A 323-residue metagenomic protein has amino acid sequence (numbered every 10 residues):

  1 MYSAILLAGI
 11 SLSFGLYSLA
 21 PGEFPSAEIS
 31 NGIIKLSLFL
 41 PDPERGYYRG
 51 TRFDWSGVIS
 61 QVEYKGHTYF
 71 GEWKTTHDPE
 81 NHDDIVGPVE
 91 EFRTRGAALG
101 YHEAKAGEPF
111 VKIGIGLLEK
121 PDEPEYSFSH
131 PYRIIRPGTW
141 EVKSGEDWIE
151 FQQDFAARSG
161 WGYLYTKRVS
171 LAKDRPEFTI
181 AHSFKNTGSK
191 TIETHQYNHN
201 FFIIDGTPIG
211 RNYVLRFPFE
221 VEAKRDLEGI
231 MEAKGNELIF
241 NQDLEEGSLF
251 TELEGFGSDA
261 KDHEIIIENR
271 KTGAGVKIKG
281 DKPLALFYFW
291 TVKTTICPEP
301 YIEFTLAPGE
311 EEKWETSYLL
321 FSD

Functional and structural regions predicted by a protein language model:
A4-G15: Bacterial N-terminal signal peptides
L16-T179, T187-E193, H199-D323: Surface-exposed acidic/polar loop and edge beta-strand patches at domain peripheries
